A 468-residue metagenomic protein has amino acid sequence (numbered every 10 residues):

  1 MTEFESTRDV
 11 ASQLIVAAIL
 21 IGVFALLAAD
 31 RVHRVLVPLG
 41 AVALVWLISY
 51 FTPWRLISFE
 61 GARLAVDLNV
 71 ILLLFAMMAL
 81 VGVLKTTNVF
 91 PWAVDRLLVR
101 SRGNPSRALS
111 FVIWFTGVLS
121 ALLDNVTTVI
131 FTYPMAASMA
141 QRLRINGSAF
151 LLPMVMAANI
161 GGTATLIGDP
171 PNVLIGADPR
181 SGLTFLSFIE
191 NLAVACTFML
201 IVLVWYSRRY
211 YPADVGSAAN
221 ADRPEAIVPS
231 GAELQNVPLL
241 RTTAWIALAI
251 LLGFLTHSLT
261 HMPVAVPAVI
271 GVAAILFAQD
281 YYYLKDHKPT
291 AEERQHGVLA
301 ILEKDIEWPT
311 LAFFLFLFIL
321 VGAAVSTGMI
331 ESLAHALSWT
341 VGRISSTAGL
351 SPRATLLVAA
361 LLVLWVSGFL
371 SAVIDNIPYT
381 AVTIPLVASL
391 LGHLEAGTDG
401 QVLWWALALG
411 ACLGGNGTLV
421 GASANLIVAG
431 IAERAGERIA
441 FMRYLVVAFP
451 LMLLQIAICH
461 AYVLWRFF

Functional and structural regions predicted by a protein language model:
E3-S12, A29-R34, I57-V70, L183-V194 (+6 more regions): Interfacial loop-to-helix junctions that mark the boundaries of transmembrane helices in multi-pass membrane
F4-A18, V66-A79, L122-V129, T165 (+5 more regions): Structural signature of hydrophobic alpha-helical transmembrane segments
S12-F24, R31-R55, D67-A79, L240-I250 (+2 more regions): Hydrophobic mid-bilayer segments of alpha-helices in multi-pass membrane transport proteins, especially secondary
Q13-A17, L36-G40, I71-L72, S106-W114 (+10 more regions): Hydrophobic alpha-helical transmembrane segments
A25-V32, F115-D124, V155-I167, L364-Y379 (+1 more regions): Transmembrane alpha-helix interface/packing and boundary motifs in multi-pass membrane proteins, characterized by
A28, I145-S148, L152, T163-I167 (+4 more regions): Juxtamembrane and boundary regions of transmembrane helices in multi-pass small-molecule transporters and channels
I57-S148, P309-E395: Membrane-embedded alpha-helical segments and adjacent helix-loop junctions characteristic of multi-pass solute
M199-I301: Long, contiguous bundles of hydrophobic transmembrane helices that form the permeation core of multi-pass
